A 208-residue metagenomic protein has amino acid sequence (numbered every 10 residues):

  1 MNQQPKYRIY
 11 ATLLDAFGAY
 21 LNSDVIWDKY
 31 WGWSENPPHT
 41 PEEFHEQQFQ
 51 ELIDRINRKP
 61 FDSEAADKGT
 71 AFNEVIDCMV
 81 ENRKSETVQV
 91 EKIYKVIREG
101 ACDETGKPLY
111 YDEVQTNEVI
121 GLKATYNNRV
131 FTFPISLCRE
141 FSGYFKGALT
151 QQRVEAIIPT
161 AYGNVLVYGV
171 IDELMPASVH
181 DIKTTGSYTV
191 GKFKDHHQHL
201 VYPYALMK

Functional and structural regions predicted by a protein language model:
M1-I171: Metal-dependent nuclease catalytic cores that hydrolyze phosphodiester bonds in DNA/RNA, characterized by
G147-K208: Mg2+/Mn2+-dependent nuclease catalytic core
